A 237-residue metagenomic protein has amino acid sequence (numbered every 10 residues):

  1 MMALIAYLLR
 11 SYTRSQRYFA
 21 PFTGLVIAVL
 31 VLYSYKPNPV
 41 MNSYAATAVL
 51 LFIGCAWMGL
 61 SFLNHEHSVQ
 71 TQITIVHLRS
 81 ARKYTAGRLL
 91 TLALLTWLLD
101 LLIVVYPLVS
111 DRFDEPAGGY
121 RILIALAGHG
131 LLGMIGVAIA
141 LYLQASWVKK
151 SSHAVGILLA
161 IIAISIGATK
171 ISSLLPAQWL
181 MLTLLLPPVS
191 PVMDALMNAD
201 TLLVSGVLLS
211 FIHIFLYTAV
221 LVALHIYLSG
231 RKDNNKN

Functional and structural regions predicted by a protein language model:
M1-A3, L131-G136, W179-L182: Short, membrane-interfacial amphipathic segments enriched in basic
M1-T47, D200-N237: Hydrophobic alpha-helical transmembrane segments
I5-T23, L50-M58, Y84-L94, L174-M181: Alpha-helical transmembrane segments of integral membrane proteins, especially early/N-terminal helices
R10, L60-N64, P107, D111 (+3 more regions): Membrane-water interface at transmembrane helix exits
S15-Q16, S80, K149: Short loop-to-helix capping motifs
A28-C55, L89-L159: Secretory targeting signals
L60-W97: Helix-loop-helix units of permease transmembrane domains in multi-pass membrane transporters, especially ABC
V148-K149, A154-N237: Terminal transmembrane helical anchor/hairpin motif
